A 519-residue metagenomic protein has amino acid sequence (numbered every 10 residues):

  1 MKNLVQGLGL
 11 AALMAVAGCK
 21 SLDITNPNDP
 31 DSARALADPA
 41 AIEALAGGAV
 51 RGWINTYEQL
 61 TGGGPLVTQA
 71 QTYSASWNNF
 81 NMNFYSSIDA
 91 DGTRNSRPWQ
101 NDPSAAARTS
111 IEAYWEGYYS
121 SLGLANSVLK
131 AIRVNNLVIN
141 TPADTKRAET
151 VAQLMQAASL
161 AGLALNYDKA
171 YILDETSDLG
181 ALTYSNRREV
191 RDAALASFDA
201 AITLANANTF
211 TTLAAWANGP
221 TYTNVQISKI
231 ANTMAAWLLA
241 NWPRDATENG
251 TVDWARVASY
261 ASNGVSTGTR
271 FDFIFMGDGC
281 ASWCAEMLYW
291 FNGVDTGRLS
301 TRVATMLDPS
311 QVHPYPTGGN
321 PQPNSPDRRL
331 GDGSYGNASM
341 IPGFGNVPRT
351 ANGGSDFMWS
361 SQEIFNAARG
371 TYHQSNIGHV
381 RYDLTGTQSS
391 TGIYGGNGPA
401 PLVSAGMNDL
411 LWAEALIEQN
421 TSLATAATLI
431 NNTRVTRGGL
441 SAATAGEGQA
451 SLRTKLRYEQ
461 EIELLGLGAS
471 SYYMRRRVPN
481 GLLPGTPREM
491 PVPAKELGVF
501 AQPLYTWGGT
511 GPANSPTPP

Functional and structural regions predicted by a protein language model:
M1-L8: Bacterial N-terminal signal peptides that target proteins for export
V16-G18: C-terminal motif of bacterial Sec signal peptides marking the signal peptidase cleavage site
K20-G162, N166, L173-R191, A261-G396 (+5 more regions): Short acidic-aromatic linear motifs embedded in glycine-rich loops, typified by GG[WY][YF]DAGD(H) and related
S21, L195-N206, N224, S228-G279: Aromatic-residue-lined binding/catalytic grooves and analogous aromatic/hydrophobic interfacial grooves in multimeric
E149, Q156, L163, A235 (+3 more regions): Structural register within alpha-helical repeat arrays
A164-I172, N241-G250, E418-T421: Short coil/turn linking the two alpha-helices of tandem helical-hairpin repeats
Y394-S422: C-terminal substrate/ligand-recognition segments
